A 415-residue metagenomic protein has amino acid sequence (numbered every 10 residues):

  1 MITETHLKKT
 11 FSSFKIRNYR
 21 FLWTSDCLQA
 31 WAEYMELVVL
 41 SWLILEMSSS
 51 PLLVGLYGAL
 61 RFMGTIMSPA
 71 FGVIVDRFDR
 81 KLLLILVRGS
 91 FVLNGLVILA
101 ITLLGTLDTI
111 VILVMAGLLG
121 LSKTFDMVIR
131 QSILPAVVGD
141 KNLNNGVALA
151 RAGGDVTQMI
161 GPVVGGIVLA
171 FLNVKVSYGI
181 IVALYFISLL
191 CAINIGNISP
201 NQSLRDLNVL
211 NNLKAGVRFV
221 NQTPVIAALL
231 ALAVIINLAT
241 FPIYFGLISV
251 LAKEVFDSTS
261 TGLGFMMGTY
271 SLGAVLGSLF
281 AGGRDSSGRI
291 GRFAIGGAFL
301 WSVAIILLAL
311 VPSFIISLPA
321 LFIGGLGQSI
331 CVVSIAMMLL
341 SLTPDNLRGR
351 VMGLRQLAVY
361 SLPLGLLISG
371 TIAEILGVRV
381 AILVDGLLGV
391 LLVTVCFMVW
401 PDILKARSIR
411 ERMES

Functional and structural regions predicted by a protein language model:
I2-T3, I193-R218, A406-M413: Flexible cytoplasmic inter-helical loops of multi-pass small-molecule transporters
T5-M63, R218, Q222-G268: Helix-loop boundary and gating motifs at the non-cytosolic
D26, A30, A116-G120, A233 (+3 more regions): Helical-face signature of the major facilitator-like transporter fold
Q29-A30, R61, A150-G154, Q158 (+2 more regions): Structural signature of transmembrane alpha-helices in multi-pass secondary transporters
V38-S48, I98-L104, I160-I180, E254-V255 (+1 more regions): Transmembrane alpha-helix termini and helix-breaking/packing motifs in multi-pass membrane transporters
L40, F125-V138, I330-T343: Intracellular juxtamembrane helix-capping segments at the cytosolic ends of symmetry-related transmembrane helices
Y57, I66, A70, R77 (+9 more regions): C-terminal transmembrane bundle of multi-pass solute transporters/carriers
T109-G120, N145-P200, T261, G268 (+2 more regions): Hydrophobic alpha-helical transmembrane segments
